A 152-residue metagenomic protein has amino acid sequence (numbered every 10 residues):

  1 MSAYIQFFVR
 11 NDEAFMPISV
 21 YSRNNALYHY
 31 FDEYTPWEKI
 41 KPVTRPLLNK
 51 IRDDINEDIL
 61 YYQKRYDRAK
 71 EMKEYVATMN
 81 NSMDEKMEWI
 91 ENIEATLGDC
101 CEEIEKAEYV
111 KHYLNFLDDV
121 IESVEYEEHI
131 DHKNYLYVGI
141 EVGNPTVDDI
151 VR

Functional and structural regions predicted by a protein language model:
M1-R152: Acidic (Asp/Glu-rich) sequence patches and key acidic residues that form negatively charged surfaces used
